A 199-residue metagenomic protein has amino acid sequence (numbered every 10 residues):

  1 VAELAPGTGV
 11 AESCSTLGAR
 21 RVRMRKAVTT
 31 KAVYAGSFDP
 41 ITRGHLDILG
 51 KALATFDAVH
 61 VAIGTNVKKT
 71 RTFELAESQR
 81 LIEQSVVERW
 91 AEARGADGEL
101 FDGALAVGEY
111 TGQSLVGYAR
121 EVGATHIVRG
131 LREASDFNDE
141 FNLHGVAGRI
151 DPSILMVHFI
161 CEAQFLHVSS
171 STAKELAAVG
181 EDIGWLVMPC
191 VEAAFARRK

Functional and structural regions predicted by a protein language model:
V1-M24: N-terminal amphipathic/basic-hydrophobic helices that include classical n-h-c signal peptides and signal-anchor
T16, R20-K199: Nucleotidyltransferase catalytic core that binds NTPs
